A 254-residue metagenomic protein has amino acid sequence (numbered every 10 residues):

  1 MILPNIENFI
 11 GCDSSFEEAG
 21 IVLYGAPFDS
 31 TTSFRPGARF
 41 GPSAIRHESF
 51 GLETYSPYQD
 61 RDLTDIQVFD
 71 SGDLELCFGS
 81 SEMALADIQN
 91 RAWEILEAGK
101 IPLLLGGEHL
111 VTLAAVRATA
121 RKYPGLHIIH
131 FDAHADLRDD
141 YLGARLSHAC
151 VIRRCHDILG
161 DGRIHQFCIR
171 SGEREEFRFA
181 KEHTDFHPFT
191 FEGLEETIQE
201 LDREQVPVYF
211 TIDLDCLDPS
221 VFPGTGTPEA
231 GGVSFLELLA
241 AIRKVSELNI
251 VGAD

Functional and structural regions predicted by a protein language model:
I2-D254: Conserved alpha-helical scaffold segments that buttress catalytic/binding sites
